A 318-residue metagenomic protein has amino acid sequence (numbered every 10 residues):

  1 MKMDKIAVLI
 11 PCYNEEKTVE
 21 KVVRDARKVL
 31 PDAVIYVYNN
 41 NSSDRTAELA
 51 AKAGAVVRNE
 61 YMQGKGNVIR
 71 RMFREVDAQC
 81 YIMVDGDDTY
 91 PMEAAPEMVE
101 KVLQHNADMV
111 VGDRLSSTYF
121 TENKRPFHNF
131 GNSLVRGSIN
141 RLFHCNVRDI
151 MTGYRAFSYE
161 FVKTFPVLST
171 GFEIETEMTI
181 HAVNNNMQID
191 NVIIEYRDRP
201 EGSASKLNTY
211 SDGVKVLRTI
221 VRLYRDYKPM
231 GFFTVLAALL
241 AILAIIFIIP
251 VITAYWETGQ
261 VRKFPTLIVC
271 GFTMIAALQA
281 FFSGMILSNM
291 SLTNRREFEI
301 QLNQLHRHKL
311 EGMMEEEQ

Functional and structural regions predicted by a protein language model:
K2, S169, I174-Q318: Hydrophobic helical membrane-anchoring modules
M3, D32, V76-Q79: Active-site acidic short loop of glycosyltransferases
K5-A7, V34, E177: Cell-envelope/extracellular polymer assembly enzymes that use nucleotide-activated donors
N14-K28: Short, well-formed alpha-helical segments that are part of the catalytic scaffolds of diverse glycosyltransferases
E15-T18, S42, K65, P91: Donor nucleotide-sugar binding loop of glycosyltransferases
N39-A47: A conserved acidic beta->alpha catalytic loop
Y61-E75, C80, M92-F172, T176 (+1 more regions): Acceptor/aglycone-binding surface of glycosyltransferases and processive sugar-polymer synthases
